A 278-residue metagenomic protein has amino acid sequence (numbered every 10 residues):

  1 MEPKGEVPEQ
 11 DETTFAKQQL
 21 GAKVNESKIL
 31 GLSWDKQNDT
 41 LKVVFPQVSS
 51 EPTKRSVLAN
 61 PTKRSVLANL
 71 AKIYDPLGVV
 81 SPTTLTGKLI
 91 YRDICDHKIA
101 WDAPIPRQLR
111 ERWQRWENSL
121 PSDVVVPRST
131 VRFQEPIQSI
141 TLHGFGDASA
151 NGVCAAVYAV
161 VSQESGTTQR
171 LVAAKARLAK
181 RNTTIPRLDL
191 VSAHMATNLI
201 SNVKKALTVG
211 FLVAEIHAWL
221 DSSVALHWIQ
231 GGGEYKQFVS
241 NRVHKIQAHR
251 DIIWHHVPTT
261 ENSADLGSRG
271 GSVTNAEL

Functional and structural regions predicted by a protein language model:
M1-K23, P258-S263, G267, G271-L278: Short, conserved micro-motifs composed of acidic
M1-K4, M195-E261: RNase H catalytic domain
M1-P3, T83, I90-D93, A150-V153 (+5 more regions): Flexible loop/turn segments at secondary-structure boundaries
G21-E135, T141, D265: C-terminal reverse transcriptase regions that engage the nucleic-acid substrate
I29, G144-Q169: Acidic, metal-ligating active-site segments
G31, Y74, G78, Y91 (+8 more regions): Mobile genetic element proteins and their domesticated derivatives, centered on retroelements and DNA transposons
F45-Q47, K88, A156-Y158, Q230-G233 (+1 more regions): Short coil/turn segments at secondary-structure boundaries
V161-V191: A short, polar/acidic, helix/strand-boundary loop motif
